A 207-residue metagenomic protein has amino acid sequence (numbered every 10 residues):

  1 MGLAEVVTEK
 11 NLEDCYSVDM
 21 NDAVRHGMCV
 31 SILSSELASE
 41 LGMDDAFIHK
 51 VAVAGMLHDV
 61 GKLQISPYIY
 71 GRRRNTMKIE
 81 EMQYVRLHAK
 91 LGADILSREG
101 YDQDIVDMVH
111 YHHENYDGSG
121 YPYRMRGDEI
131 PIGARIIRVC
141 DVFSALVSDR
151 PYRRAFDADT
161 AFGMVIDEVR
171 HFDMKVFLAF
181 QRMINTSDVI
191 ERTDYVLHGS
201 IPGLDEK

Functional and structural regions predicted by a protein language model:
M1-K207: Histidine- and acidic-residue-rich, metal-dependent catalytic cores
